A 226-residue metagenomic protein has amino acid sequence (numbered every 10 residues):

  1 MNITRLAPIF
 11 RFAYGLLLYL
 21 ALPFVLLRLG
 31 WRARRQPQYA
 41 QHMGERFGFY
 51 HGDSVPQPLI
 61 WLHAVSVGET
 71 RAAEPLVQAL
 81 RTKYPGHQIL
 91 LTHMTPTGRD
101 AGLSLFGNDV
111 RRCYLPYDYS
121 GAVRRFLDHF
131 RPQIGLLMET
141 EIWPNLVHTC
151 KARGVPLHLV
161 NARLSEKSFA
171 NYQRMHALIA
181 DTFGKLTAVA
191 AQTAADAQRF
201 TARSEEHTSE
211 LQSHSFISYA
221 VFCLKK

Functional and structural regions predicted by a protein language model:
I3-A33, A180, G184: Short hydrophobic helices that act as membrane-entry/anchoring signals
A13, Q38, K83, S215-S218: Intrinsically disordered, low-complexity N-terminal regions enriched in serine/proline/glycine with scattered basic
Y19, G52, V221-L224: Short linear sequence elements within intrinsically disordered, low-complexity coil regions
L26-S204, S209: Active-site and donor-binding regions of nucleotide-sugar-utilizing enzymes
H207-K226: Positively charged, low-complexity/disordered segments
